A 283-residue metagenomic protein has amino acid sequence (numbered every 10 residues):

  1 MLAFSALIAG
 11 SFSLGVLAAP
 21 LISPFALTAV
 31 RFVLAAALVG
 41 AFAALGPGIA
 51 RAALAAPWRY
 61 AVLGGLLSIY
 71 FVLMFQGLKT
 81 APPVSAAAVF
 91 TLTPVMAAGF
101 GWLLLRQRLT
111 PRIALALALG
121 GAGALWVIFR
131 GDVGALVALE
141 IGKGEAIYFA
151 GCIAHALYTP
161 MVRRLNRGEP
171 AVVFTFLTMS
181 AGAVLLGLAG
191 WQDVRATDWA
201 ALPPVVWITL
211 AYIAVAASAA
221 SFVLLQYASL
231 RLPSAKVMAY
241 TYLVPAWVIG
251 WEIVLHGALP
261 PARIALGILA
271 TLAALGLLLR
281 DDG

Functional and structural regions predicted by a protein language model:
M1-A29, G65, I69, L73 (+2 more regions): Glycine-/small-residue-enriched transmembrane alpha-helix faces in small-molecule transporters and effluxers
S5, T28-V30, V72, V84-L92 (+2 more regions): Helix-helix packing/entry segments at the starts of transmembrane helices
L7-F12, A43-F90, W126, A214-L232: Specific transmembrane alpha-helical segments of multi-pass solute transporters/efflux pumps, especially DMT/EamA
S13-L21, K79, I128-I141, W191-V205 (+1 more regions): Membrane-interface helix termini and inter-helical loops of multi-pass transporters
A18, L27, R31, G77 (+7 more regions): Hydrophobic/aromatic residues within transmembrane alpha-helices of multi-pass small-molecule transporters
A26-A41, V62, L115-W126, K143-A150 (+3 more regions): Hydrophobic alpha-helical transmembrane segments of multi-pass integral membrane proteins, especially transporters
L38-P47, T93-A118, A246-A265: C-terminal transmembrane-helix exit sites in multi-pass transporters
V39, F100, L109-G131, L186 (+2 more regions): Hydrophobic transmembrane alpha-helices of multi-pass small-molecule transport proteins
